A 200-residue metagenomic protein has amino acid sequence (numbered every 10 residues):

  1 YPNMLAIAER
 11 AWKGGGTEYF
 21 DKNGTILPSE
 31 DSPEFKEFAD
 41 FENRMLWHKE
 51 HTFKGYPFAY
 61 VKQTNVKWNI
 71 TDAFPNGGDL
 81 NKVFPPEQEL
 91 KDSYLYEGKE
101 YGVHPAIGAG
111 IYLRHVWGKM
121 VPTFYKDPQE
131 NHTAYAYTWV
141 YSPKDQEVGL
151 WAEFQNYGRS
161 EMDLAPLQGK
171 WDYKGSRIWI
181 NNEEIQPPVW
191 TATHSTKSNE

Functional and structural regions predicted by a protein language model:
Y1-N65: Flexible, acidic glycine-rich loops studded with aromatic residues
I7-R10, F74, N156: Short loop/turn segments at secondary-structure transitions that flank enzyme active sites
D40-Q129, R159, W190, E200: Accessory carbohydrate-binding/adhesion or oligomerization-edge regions at the termini of glycan-active proteins
P128-S142: Short beta-strands within extracellular/lumenal beta-sheet-rich domains
A134-T138, H194-N199: Short strand-edge motifs at loop-to-beta-strand transitions and within beta-strands of extracellular beta-rich domains
W139-N182, E200: Aromatic-lined ligand-binding clefts that engage carbohydrates, nucleic acids, or primary amines
I185-Q186: Short hydrophobic beta-strand segments in globular cytosolic domains
